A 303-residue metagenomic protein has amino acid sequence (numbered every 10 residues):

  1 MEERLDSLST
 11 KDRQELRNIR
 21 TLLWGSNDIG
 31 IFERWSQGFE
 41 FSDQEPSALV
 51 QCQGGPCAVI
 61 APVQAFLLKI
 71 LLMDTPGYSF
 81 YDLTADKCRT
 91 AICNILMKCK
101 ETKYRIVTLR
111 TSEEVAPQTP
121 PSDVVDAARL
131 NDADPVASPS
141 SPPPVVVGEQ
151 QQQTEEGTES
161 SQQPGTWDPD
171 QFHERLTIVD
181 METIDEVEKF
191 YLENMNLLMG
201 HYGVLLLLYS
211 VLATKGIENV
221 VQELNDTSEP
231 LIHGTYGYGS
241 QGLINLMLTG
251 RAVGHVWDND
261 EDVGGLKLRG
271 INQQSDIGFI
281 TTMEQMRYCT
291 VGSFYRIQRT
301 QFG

Functional and structural regions predicted by a protein language model:
E2-Q53, V59, Q64-F66, I70-G148 (+1 more regions): Cysteine-dependent deubiquitinase/ubiquitin-like isopeptidase catalytic cores across multiple families
